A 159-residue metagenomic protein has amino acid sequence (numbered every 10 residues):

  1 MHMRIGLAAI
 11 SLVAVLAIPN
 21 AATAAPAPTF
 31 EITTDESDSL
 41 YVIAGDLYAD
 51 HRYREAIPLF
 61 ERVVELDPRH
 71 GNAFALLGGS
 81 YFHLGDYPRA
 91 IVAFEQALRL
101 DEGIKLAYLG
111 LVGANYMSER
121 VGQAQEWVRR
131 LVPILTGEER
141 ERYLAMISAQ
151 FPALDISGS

Functional and structural regions predicted by a protein language model:
A27-T29, Q125-S159: Terminal, low-structured helical/coil segments at or just beyond the last alpha-helical repeat
S37-D38, G71-N72, K105-L106, E139: Helix-start (N-cap) detector for alpha-helical repeat units in TPR-like alpha-solenoids, especially tetratricopeptide
V42, L76, G110, Y143-M146: Canonical tetratricopeptide repeat
A49-D50, H83-L84, M117-S118, Q150-A153: Register position in tetratricopeptide repeats
L66, L100, P133-I134: Structural marker of alpha-solenoid helical repeat scaffolds
